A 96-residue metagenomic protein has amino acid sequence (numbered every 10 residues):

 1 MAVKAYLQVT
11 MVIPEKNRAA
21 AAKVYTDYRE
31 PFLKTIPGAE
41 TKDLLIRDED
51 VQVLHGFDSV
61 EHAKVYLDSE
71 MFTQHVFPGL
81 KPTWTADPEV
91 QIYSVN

Functional and structural regions predicted by a protein language model:
M1-V51, D58-M71, P82-N96: Short S/T/G/P-rich N-terminal loop/turn motif that feeds into the first structured element of a domain
T73-H75: A common structural junction motif
